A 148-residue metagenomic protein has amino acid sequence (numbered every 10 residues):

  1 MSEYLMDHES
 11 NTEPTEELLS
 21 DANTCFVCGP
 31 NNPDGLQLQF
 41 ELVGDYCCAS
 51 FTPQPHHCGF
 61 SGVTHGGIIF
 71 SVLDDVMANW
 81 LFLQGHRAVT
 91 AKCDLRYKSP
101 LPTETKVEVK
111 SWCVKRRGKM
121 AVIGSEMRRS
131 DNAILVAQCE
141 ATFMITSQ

Functional and structural regions predicted by a protein language model:
M1-H56: Non-catalytic linker/capping segments at the edges of enzyme domains
M1-S20, L101-T103, V114-Q148: HotDog/MaoC-like acyl-thioester-processing domains
Q37, C58-F60, Y97: Short helix-to-loop capping/linker segments positioned immediately adjacent to catalytic or ligand/cofactor-binding
E41-V43, W112-R116: Short beta-strand micro-motifs enriched in acidic
C48-S71: A conserved, well-ordered hydrophobic junction motif at loop->secondary-structure transitions
A49-F51, C93-Y97, S111, S125 (+1 more regions): A structural signal for short, well-ordered beta-strand segments
D75-E108, C113: Hydrophobic beta-strand-centered segment that forms part of the acyl-chain substrate-binding groove
